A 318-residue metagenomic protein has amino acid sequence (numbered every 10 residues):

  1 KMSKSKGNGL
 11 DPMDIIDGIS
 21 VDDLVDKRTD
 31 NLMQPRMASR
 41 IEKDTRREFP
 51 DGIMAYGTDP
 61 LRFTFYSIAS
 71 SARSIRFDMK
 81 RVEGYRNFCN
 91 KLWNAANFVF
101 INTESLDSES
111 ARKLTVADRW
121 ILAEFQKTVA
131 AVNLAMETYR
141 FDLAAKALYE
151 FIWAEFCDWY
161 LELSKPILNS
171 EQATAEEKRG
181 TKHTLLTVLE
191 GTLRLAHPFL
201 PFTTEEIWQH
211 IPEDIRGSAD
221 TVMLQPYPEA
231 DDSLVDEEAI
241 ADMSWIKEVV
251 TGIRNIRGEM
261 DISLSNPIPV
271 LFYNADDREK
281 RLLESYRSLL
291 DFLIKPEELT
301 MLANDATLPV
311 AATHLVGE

Functional and structural regions predicted by a protein language model:
K1-R46, P50-T58, E83-E318: Feature 926 captures the class I aminoacyl-tRNA synthetase adenylation module centered on the KMSKS loop
S20-V21, Y66-A69: Sec-exported extracytoplasmic/periplasmic mature domains
A55-S67: Extended amphipathic secondary-structure runs
A69-S70, N97: Generic structural signal for secondary-structure transition and capping sites
R73-R81: Short, solvent-exposed helix-loop connector elements
